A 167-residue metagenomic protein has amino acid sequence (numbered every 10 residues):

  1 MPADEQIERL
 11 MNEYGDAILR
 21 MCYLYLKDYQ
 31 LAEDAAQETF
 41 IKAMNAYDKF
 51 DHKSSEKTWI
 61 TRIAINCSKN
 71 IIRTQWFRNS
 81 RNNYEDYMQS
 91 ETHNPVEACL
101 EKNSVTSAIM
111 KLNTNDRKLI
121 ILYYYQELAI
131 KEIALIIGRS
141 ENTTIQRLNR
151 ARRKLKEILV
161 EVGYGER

Functional and structural regions predicted by a protein language model:
M1-R20, E33: A short, charge-rich alpha-helical start-of-domain segment used by transcription regulators
Q6, A17, S104-S107, R117-K118: Pre-recognition alpha-helix immediately N-terminal to the DNA-recognition helix within helix-turn-helix or winged-helix
I18, C22, A32-A43, I63 (+3 more regions): Short, small-hydrophobic-rich alpha-helical interface motif
L19, F40, N113, R117 (+1 more regions): C-terminal flanking helix
F40-M44, S54-F77, R152: Σ70-family region 2.3-2.4 aromatic/basic alpha-helix that recognizes the −10 promoter and nucleates DNA melting
I65, I137-E161: DNA-recognition helix of helix-turn-helix
N70, R78-M110, A129: Internal acidic/polar
L119-Y123: A short pre-motif secondary-structure segment
